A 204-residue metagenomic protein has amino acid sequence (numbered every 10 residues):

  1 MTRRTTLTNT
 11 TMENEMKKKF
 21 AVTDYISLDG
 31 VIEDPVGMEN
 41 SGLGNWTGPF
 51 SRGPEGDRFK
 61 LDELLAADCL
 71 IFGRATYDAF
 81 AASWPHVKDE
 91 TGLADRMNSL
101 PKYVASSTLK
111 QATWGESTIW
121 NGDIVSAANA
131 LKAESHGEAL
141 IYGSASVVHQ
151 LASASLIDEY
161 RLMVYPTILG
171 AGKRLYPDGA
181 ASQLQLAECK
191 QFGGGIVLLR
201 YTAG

Functional and structural regions predicted by a protein language model:
T2-G204: Enzymes that bind and transform nitrogen-containing heteroaromatic metabolites
